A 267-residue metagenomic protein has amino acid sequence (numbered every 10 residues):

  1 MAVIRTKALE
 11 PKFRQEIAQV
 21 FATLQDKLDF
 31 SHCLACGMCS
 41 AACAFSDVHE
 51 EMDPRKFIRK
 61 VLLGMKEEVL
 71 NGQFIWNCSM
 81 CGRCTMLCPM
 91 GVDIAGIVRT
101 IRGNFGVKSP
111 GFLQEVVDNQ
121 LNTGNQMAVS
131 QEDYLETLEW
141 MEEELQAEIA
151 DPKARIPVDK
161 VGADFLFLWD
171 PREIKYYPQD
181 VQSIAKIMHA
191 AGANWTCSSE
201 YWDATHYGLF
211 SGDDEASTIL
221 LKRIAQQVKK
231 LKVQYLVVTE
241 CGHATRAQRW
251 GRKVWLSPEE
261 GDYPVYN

Functional and structural regions predicted by a protein language model:
M1-I75: Ferredoxin-type iron-sulfur electron-transfer modules and their immediate structural context
F21, F30, K60-E260: Iron-sulfur-cluster electron-transfer modules
G261-N267: Short, intrinsically disordered, charge-balanced linker/junction segments flanking boundaries in proteins
